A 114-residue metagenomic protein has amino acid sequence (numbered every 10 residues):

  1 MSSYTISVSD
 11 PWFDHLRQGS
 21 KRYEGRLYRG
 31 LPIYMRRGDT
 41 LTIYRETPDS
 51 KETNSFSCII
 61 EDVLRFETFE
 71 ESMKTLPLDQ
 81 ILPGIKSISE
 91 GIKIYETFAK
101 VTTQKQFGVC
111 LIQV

Functional and structural regions predicted by a protein language model:
M1-R37: Compositionally biased, charged N-terminal/linker segments
M1-S3, T40, S55, V109: Intrinsic-disorder/low-complexity, polar/charged segments enriched in Ser/Thr/Lys/Arg/Asp/Glu/Gln
I33-T47: Short coil-to-beta transition motif at edge beta-strands of beta-rich domains
D39, K51-R65: Short beta-strand-centered aromatic/proline hotspots
P48-D49, E67-E70: Amphipathic alpha-helical interaction segments
E71-V114: Contiguous surface segments at macromolecular interaction interfaces
